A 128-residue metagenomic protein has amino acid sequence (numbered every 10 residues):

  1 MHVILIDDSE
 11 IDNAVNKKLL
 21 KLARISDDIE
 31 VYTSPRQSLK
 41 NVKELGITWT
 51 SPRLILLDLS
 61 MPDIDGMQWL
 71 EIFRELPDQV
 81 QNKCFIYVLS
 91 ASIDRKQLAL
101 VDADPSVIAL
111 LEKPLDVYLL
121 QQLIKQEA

Functional and structural regions predicted by a protein language model:
H2-I11, N16-L20: Conserved acidic segment of CheY-like receiver
I6-D7, Y32, I55: Conserved sequence signature across two-component system core domains
V31-E44, G66: Helix N-cap/capping motif at the beta->alpha junctions
G46-L56: Active-site beta3 strand of CheY-like receiver
M61: Receiver (REC) domain active-site loop signature in two-component systems and cognate sites in sensor histidine kinases
Q68, Q81-Y87, S92-L110: Alpha4 helix (beta4-alpha4-beta5 surface) of REC/receiver domains from two-component response regulators
L115-I124: C-terminal output helix
